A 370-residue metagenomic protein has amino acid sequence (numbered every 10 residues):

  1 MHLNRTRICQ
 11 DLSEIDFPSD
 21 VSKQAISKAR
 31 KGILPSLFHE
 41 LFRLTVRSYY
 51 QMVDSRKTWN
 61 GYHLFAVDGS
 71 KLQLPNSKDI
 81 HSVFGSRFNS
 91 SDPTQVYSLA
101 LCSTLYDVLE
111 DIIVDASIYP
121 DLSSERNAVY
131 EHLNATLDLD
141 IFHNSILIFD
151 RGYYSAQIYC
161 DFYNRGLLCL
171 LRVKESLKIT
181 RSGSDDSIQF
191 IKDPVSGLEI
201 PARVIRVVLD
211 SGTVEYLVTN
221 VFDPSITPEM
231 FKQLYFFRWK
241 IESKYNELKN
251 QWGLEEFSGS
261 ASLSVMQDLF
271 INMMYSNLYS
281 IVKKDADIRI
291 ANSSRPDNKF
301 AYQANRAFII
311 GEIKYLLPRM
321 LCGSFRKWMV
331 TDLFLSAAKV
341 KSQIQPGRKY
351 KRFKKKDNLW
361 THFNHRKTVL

Functional and structural regions predicted by a protein language model:
M1-R5, S19, A25, A29-I33 (+5 more regions): Single, function-defining residue in the core of a domain
D11-F17: Short alpha-helical "recognition helix" segments of helix-turn-helix
V53: Active-site phosphate-binding and catalytic loops of NTP-dependent enzymes
V83-N89: Short Pro/Gly-enriched beta-strand edge/turn motifs at strand-loop
